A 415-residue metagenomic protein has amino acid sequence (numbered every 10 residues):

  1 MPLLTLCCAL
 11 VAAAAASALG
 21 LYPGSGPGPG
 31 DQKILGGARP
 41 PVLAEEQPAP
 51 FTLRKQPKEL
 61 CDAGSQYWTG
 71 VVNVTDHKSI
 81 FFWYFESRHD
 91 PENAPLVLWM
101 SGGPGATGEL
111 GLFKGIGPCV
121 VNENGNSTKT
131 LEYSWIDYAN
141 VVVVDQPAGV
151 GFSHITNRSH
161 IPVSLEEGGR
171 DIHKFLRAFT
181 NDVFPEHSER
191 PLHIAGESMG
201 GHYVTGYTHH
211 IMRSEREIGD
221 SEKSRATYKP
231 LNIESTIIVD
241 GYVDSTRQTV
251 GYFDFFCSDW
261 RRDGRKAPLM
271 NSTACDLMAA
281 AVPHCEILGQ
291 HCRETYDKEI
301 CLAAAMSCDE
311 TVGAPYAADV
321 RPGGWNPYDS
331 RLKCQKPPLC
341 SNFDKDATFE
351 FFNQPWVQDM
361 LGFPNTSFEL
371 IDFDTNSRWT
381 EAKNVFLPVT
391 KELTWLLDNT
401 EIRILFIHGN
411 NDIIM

Functional and structural regions predicted by a protein language model:
P2-M415: Terminal and linker regions of secretory-pathway proteins
